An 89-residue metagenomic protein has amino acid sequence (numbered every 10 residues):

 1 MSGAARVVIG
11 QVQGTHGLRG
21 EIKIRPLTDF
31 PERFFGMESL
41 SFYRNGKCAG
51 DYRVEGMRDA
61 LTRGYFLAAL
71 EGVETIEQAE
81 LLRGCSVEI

Functional and structural regions predicted by a protein language model:
M1-I89: Short Lys/Arg-rich amphipathic alpha-helical segments
